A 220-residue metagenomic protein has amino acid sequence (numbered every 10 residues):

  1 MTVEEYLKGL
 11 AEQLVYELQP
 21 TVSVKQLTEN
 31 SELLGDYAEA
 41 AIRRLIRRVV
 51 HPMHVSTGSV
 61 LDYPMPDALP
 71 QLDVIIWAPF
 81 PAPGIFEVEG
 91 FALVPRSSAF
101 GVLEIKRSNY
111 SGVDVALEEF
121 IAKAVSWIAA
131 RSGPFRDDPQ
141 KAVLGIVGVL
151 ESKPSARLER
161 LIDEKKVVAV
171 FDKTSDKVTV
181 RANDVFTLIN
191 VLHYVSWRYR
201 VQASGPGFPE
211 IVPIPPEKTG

Functional and structural regions predicted by a protein language model:
M1-L72, I76-G220: Intrinsically disordered, low-complexity Ser/Thr/Pro/Gly-rich regulatory segments
